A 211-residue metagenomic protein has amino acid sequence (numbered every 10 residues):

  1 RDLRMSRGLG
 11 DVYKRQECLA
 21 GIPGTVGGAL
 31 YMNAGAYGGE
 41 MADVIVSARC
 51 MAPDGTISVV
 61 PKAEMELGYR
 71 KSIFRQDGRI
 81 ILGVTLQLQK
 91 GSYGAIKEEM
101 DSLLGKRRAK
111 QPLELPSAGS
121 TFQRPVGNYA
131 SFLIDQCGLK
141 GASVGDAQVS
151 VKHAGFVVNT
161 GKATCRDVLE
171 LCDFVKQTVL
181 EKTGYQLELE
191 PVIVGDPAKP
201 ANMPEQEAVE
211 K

Functional and structural regions predicted by a protein language model:
R1-Y13: Single conserved hydrophobic/aromatic residue that forms the stacking wall/gate of nucleotide- or nucleobase-binding
S6, T25, T164: Ser/Thr-centric signal marking residues that sit in or immediately flank functional binding/regulatory motifs
R7-G10, Y31-A36, K71-S72, G78: N-terminal short leaders/motifs
G8-D11, I45, E66, T85: Glycine-centered secondary-structure boundary/capping sites
D11, E17-V46, S117: A gly/ser-rich beta-alpha-beta helix-loop segment of oxidoreductase catalytic cores
M51-D173, Q177-K211: Phosphate/pyrophosphate- and phosphate-bearing ligand-binding catalytic cores of soluble enzymes
